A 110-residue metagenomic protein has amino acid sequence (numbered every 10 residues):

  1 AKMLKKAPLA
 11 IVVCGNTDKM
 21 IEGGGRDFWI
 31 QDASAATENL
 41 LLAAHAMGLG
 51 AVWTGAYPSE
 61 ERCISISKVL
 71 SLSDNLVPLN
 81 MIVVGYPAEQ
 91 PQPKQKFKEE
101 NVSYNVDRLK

Functional and structural regions predicted by a protein language model:
A1-K110: Acidic, surface-exposed loops and disordered segments
